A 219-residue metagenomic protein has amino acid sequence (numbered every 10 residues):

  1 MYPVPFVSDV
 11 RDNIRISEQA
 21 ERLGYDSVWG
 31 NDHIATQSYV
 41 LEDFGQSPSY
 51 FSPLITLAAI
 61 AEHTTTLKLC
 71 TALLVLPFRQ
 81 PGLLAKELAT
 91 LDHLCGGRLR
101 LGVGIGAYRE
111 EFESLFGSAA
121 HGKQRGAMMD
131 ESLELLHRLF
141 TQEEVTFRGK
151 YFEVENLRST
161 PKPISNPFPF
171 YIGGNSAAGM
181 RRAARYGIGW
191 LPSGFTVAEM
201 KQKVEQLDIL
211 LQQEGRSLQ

Functional and structural regions predicted by a protein language model:
M1-Q219: Active-site-adjacent structural elements that line small-molecule/cofactor binding pockets in enzymes
